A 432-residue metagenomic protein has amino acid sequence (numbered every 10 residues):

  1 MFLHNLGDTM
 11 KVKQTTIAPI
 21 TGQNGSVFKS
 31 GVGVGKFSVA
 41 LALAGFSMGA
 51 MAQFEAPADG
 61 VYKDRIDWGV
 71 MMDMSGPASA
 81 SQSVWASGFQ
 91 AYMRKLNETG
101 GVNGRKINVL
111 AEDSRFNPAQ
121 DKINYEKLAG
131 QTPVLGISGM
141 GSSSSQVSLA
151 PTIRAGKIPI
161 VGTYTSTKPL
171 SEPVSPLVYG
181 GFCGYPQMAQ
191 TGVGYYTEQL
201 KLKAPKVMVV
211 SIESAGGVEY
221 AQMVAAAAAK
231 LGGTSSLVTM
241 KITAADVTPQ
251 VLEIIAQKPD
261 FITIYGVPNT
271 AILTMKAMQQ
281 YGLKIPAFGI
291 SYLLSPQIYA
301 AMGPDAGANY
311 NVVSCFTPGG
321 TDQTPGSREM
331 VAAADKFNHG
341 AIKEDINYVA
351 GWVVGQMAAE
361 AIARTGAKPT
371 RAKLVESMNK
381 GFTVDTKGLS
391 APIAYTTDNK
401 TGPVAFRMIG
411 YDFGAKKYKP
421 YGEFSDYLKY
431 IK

Functional and structural regions predicted by a protein language model:
M1-D67, Y430-K432: Short, low-complexity disordered leader/linker segments with a strong preference for bacterial N-terminal type II
F54-P57, R65, A80-S87, R94 (+3 more regions): Beta-alpha junction/loop-to-helix N-cap segments that form part of ligand/metal-binding clefts
E55-Q90, E112-A119, G141-S142, V210-E219 (+3 more regions): Extracytoplasmic "Venus flytrap"
D64-D67, G104-N108, Q131-G136, A155-I160 (+6 more regions): Loop/turn elements at helix/coil->beta-strand transitions in domains of secreted/extracellular proteins
Q120-I123, S144, K168-P169, P176-G282 (+1 more regions): Extracellular/periplasmic Venus flytrap/periplasmic-binding protein
L128-G141, V161-T163, K206-S211, K258-P268 (+3 more regions): Periplasmic-binding protein-like
A277-W352, F424-Y430: Extracellular/periplasmic periplasmic-binding protein-like sensory domains
K336-Y348, A359-K417: Segments of small-molecule ligand-sensing domains
